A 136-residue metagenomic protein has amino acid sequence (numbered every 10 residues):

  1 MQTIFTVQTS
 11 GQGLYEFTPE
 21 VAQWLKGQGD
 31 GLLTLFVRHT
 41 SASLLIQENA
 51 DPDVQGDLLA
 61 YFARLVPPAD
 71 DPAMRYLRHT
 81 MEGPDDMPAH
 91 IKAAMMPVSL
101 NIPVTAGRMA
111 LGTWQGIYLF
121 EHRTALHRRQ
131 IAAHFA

Functional and structural regions predicted by a protein language model:
M1-A136: Active-site histidine-anchored catalytic micro-motif
